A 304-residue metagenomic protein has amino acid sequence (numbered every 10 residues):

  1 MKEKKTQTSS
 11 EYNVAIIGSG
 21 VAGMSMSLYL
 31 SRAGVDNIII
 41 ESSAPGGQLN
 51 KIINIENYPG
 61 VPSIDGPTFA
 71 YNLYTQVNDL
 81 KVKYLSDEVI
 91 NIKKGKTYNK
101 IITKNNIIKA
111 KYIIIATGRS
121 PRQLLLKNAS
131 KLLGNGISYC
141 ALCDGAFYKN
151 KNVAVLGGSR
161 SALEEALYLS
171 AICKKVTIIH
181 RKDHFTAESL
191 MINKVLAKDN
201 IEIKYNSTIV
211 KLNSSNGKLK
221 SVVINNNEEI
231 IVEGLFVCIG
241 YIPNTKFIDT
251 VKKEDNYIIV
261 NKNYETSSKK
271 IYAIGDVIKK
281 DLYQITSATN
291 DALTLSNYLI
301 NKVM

Functional and structural regions predicted by a protein language model:
E3, L125, K131-F147, C238-S287 (+1 more regions): FAD-site-proximal beta/loop scaffold in flavoenzymes
T6, Y12-L80, G157, S161-E188: Beta1-alpha1 glycine-rich phosphate/pyrophosphate-binding loop at the start of Rossmann-like nucleotide-binding domains
E11-N13, S86, K149-K151, N206 (+1 more regions): Phosphate-coordination loops involved in phosphoryl transfer and adenosine-cofactor binding
Q48, Q123-L124, L163-E164, T186 (+2 more regions): Glycine/Thr-rich phosphate-binding loops of Rossmann-like dinucleotide-binding domains
V77, K81-I102, I107-K109, A171-K262 (+1 more regions): A Rossmann-like FAD-binding core segment of flavoenzymes
Y84-E88, I92-T103, K111-F147: Glycine/small-residue-rich loop that forms an oxyanion/phosphate-binding "nest" at active or ligand-binding sites
